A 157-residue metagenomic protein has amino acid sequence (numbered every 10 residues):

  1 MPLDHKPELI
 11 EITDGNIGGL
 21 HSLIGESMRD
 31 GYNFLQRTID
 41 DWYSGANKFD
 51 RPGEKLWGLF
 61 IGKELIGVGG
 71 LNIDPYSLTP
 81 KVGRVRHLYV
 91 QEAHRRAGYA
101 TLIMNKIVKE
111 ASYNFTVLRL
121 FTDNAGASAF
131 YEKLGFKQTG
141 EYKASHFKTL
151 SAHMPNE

Functional and structural regions predicted by a protein language model:
M1-S22, E26, H153-E157: Conserved N-terminal entry element of GNAT/NAT acetyltransferase domains
G15, S22-A46: Conserved GNAT-fold acetyl-CoA-binding loop/helix
A46-G58, R84: A short helix-loop-beta-strand connector motif used in the catalytic cores of GNAT acetyltransferases and, in some
G58, E64-D74, R84, Y89: Conserved beta-strand in the GNAT
A93-H94, G98-K106: Conserved acetyl-CoA pyrophosphate-binding loop and the N-cap/start of the following alpha-helix in GNAT-like
A111-D123: Conserved GNAT acetyl-CoA-binding A-motif
R119-F121, E132, K137-A152: Conserved catalytic-core motifs of GNAT/GCN5-like acyltransferases
